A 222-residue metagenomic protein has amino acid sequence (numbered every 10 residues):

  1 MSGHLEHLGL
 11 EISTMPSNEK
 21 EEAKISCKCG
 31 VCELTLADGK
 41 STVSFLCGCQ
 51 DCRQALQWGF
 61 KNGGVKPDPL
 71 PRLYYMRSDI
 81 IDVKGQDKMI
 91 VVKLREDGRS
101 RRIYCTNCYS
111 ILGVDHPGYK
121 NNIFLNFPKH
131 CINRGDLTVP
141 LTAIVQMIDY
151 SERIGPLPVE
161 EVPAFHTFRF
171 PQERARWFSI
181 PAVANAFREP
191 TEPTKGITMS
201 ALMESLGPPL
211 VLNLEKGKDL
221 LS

Functional and structural regions predicted by a protein language model:
S2-S26, E33-S222: A short Gly-Trp-Pro
